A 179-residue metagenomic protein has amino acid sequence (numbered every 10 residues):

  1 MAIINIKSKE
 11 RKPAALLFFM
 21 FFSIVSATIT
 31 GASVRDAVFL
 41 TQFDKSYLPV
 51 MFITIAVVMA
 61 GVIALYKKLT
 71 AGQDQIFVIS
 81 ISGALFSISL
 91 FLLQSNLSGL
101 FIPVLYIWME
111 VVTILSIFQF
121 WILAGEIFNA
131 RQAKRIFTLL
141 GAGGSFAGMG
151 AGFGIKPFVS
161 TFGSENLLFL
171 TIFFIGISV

Functional and structural regions predicted by a protein language model:
K7-V38, V104-V111: Pair of pore-lining "gating" transmembrane helices in MFS-fold secondary transporters
V34-R35, T113-N129: Intracellular juxtamembrane helix-capping segments at the cytosolic ends of symmetry-related transmembrane helices
L40-Y47: Short extramembrane helix-to-coil loop segments that connect adjacent transmembrane helices in Major
T41, A71-G72, E126, K156-F162: Membrane-helix boundary and inter-helical linker elements of multi-pass secondary transporters
P49-G61, Q132-I155, V159: Glycine-rich segments within core transmembrane alpha-helices of 12-TM secondary carriers
A71-G83, T161-L170: Cytoplasmic membrane-interface "Motif A"-like loop-to-helix N-cap segments of 12-TM Major Facilitator Superfamily
G83-L100: C-terminal ends and interior cores of transmembrane alpha-helices in multi-pass membrane transporters/permeases
G150-V179: Helix-loop-helix hairpin linking two adjacent transmembrane segments in secondary transporters
